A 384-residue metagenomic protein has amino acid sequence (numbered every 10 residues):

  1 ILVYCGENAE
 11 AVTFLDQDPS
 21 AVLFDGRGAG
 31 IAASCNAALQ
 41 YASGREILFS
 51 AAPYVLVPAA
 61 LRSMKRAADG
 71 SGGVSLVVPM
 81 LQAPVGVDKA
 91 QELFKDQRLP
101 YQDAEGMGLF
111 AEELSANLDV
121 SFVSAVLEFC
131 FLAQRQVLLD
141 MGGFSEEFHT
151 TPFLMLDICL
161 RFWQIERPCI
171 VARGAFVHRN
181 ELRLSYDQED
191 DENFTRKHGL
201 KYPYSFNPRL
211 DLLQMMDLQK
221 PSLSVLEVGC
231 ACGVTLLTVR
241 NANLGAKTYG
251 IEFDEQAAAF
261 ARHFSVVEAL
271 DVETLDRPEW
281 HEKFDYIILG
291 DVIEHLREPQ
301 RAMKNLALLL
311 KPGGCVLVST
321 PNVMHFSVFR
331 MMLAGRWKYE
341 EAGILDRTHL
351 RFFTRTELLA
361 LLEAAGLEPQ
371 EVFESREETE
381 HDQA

Functional and structural regions predicted by a protein language model:
I1-R27: Acidic donor-binding segment of Leloir-type glycosyltransferases
G26-A42: Glycine-rich, basic loop-to-helix element that forms the pyrophosphate-binding segment of sugar-nucleotide handling
I47: Short aromatic/hydrophobic "clamp" motif used to bind/position activated sugar donors
P58-D96, N322: Conserved donor NDP-sugar-binding/catalytic core segment of glycosyltransferases
P100-A133, G343-D346: A recurrent flexible, glycine/aromatic-enriched loop bordering the glycosyltransferase active site that acts as
S124-G142, E147-A175: A short, conserved alpha-helix in the catalytic core of glycosyltransferases
L184-E282, Y286, Q300-M303, A334 (+1 more regions): Conserved N-terminal segment of class I S-adenosyl-L-methionine
Y286, R297-K311, C315-A384: S-adenosyl-L-methionine-dependent methyltransferase catalytic module, highlighting the catalytic core
